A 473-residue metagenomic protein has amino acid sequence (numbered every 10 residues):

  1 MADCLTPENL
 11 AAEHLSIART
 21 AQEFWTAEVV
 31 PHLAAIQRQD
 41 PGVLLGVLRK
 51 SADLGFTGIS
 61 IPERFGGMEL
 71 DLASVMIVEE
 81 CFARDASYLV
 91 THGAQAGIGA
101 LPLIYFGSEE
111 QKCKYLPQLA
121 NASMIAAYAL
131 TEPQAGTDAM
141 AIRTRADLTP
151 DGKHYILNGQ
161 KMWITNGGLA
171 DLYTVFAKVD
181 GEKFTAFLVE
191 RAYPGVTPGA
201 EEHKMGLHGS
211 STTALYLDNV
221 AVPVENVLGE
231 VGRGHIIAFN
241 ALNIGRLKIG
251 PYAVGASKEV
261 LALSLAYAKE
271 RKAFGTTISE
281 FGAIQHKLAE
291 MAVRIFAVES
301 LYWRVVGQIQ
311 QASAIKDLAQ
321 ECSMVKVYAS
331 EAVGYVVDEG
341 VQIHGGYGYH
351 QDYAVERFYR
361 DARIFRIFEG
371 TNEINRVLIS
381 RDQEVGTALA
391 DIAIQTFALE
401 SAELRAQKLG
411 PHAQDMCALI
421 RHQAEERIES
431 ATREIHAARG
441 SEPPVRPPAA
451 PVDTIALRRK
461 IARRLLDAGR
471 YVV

Functional and structural regions predicted by a protein language model:
M1-R84, L89, F106-Q111, Q118-S123 (+6 more regions): Alpha-helical interface subdomain recognition
L70, D138-M140, N166-A170, H208-S210 (+2 more regions): Short glycine/proline-enriched turns and hinge-like loops at secondary-structure junctions
H92-G93, Q134-T137, W163-N166, K178 (+1 more regions): Short Gly/Pro-enriched turn/cap motifs at secondary-structure boundaries
A122-L130: A short, Trp-centered hydrophobic/proline-enriched beta-strand micro-motif
A141, P194-P223: Flexible, small-/acidic-enriched active-site or ligand-binding loops
T144-L148: A structural signal for short hydrophobic beta-strand segments in well-ordered beta-sheet cores
K153-P198: A short core secondary-structure module
N219-I237: Long, acidic (Asp/Glu-rich), low-complexity accessory segments flanking structured domains
